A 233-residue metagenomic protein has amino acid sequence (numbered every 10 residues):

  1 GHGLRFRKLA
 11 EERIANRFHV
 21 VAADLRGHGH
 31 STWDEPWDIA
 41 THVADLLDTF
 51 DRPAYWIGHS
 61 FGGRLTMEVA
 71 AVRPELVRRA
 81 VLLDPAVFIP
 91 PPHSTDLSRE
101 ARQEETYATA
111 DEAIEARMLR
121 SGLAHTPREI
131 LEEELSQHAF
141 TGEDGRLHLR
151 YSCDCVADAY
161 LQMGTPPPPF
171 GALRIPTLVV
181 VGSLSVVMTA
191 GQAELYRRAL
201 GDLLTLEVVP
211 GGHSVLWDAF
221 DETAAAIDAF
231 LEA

Functional and structural regions predicted by a protein language model:
G1, L25-G29, V87, G212-H213: Alpha/beta-hydrolase active-site loop signature
G1-E11: The serine-hydrolase catalytic nucleophile loop
H19-G58, A225: Active-site loop/oxyanion-hole signature of alpha/beta-hydrolase fold enzymes
G58, G62, T66: Gly/Ala-rich beta-loop-alpha elbow adjacent to hydrolase catalytic centers
E68-A71, L76-D111: Flexible "cap/lid" loop of the alpha/beta hydrolase fold
A108-G164: Conserved alpha/beta-hydrolase catalytic His-Asp/Glu region
P176-G211: Conserved loop-alpha-helix segment in the C-terminal half of the alpha/beta-hydrolase fold that carries the catalytic
G211-F220: Catalytic histidine-centered segment of alpha/beta-hydrolase-like enzymes
